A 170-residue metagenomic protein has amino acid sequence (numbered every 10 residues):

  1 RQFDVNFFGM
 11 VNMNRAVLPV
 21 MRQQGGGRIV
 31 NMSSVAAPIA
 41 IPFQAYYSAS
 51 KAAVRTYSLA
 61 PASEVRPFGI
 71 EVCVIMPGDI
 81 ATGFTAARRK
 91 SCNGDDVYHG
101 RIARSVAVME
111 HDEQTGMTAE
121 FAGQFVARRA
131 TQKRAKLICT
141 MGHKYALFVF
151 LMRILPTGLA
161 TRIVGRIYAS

Functional and structural regions predicted by a protein language model:
R1-D4: Active-site Tyr-X3-Lys motif and surrounding loop/helix of classical short-chain dehydrogenase/reductase
N14, S50: Active-site helix of classical SDR
A16-G25: A short helix-coil junction within the Rossmann-fold of NAD(P)-dependent oxidoreductases
S34: Residue(s) in the substrate-gating loop at a strand-loop-helix junction that position the organic substrate next
I39, A60-I70: Active-site-adjacent segment of SDR/Rossmann-fold oxidoreductases
I39-A45: Active-site loop immediately N-terminal to the catalytic Tyr-X3-Lys motif of short-chain dehydrogenase/reductase
P67-K136: SDR active-site lid
